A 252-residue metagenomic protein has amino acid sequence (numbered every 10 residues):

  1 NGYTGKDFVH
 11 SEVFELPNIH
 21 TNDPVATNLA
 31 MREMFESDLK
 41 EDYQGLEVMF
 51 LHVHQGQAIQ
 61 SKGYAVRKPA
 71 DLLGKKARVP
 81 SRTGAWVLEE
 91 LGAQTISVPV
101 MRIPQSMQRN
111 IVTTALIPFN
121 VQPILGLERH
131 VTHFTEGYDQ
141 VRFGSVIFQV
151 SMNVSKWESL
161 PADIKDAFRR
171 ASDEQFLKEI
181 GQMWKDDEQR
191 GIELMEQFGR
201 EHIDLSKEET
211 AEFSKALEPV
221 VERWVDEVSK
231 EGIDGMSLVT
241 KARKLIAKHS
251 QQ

Functional and structural regions predicted by a protein language model:
N1-V25, D38-Q252: N-terminal secretory/targeting leader peptides
F35: Basic phosphate/pyrophosphate-binding loop/patch that engages nucleotide-derived ligands
